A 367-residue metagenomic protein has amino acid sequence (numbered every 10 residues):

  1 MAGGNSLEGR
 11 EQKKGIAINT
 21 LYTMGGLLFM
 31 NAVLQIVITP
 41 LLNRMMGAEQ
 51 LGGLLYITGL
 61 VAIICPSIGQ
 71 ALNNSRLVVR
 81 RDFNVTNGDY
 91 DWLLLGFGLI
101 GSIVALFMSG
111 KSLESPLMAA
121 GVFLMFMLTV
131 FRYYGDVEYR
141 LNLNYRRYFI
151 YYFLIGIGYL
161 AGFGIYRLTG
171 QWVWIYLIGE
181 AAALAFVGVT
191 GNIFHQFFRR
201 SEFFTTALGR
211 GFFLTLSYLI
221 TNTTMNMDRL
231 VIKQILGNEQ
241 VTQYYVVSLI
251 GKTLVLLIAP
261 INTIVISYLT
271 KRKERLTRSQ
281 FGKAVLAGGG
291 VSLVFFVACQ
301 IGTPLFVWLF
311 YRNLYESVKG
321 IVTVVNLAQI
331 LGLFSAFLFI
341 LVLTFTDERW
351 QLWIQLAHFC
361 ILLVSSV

Functional and structural regions predicted by a protein language model:
G3, K13-Q70, F212-E239: Signature of the first transmembrane helix
I18-N31, Y56-L113, R275-A298: Membrane-water interface segments that mark the loop-to-transmembrane alpha-helix transition
T23-N31, Q35, L154-I155, V173-V187 (+6 more regions): Transmembrane helical elements of multi-pass membrane transporters/channels
A32, G59-A62, G98, F126-V130 (+5 more regions): Residue-level recognition of pore/gate-forming positions within transmembrane alpha-helices of multi-pass
Q35, C65-N84, K252-R275, L343-T344: Helix-loop junctions and terminal segments of transmembrane helices in multi-pass membrane transport/translocation
A48-E49, S109-M125, I301-F334: Interfacial segments at transmembrane-helix termini and the short loops linking adjacent helices
S75-F83, T129-I150, L327-L356: Membrane-interface junctions at transmembrane-helix termini in multi-pass inner-membrane proteins
F123, F149-Q196, A357-V367: Hydrophobic alpha-helical transmembrane segments
